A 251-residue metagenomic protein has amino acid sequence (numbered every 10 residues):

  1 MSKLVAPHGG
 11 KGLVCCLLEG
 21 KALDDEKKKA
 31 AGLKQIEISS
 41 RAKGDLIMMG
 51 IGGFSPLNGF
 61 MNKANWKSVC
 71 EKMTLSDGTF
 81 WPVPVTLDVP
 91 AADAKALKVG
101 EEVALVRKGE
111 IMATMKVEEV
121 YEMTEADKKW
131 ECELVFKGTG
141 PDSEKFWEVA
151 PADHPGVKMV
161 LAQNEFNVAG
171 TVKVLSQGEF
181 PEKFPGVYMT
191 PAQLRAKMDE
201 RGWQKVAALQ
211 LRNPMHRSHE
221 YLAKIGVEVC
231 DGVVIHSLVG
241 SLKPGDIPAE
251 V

Functional and structural regions predicted by a protein language model:
M1-V251: Nucleotidyltransferase catalytic core that binds NTPs
